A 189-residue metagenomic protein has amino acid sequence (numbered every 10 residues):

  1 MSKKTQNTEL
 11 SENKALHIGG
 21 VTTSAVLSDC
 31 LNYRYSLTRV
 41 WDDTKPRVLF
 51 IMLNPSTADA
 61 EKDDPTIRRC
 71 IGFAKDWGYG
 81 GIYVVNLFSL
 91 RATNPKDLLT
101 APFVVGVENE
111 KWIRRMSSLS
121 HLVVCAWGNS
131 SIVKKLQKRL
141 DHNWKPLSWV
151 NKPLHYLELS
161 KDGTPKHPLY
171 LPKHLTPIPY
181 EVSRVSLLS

Functional and structural regions predicted by a protein language model:
M1-D64: Active-site and ligand/interface coordination hotspots across diverse enzymes and nucleic-acid-associated assemblies
Y35, D64-I71, F103-K111: Short acidic (Asp/Glu) patches
R47, G80-G81, L122, P153: Residues at the starts of beta-strands that form the adenosine-phosphate
S56-G78: A short mixed-secondary-structure module that forms the rim of ligand-binding clefts
T57, R91, S131: Feature marks short, surface-exposed loop/turn motifs that line or immediately flank catalytic pockets and channel
Y79-K96: Short connector loops at secondary-structure junctions
L98-S189: Glycine/proline-rich loop-helix segments at beta-alpha junctions forming the active-site rim of enzyme cores
